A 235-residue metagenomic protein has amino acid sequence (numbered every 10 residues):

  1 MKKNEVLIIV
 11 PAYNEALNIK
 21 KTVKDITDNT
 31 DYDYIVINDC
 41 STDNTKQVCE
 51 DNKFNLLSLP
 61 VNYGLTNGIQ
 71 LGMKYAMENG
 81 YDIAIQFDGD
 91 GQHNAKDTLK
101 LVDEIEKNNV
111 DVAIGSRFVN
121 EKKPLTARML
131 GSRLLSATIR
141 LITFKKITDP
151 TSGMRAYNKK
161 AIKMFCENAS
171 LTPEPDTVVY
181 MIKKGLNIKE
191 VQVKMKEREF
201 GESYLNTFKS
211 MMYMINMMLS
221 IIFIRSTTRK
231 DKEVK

Functional and structural regions predicted by a protein language model:
E5-L7, D176: Cell-envelope/extracellular polymer assembly enzymes that use nucleotide-activated donors
L7-P11, S58: Short hydrophobic beta-strand elements that form part of the catalytic alpha/beta core underpinning NDP-sugar/donor
N14-D28: Short, well-formed alpha-helical segments that are part of the catalytic scaffolds of diverse glycosyltransferases
L17-K21, D43-D51: Acidic helix N-cap motif at the loop->helix transition within catalytic regions of sugar-transfer enzymes
N38-K46, G91: A conserved acidic beta->alpha catalytic loop
L59-E78, I83, A95-L171, R198-L219 (+1 more regions): Acceptor/aglycone-binding surface of glycosyltransferases and processive sugar-polymer synthases
K146, N168-A169, V179-K196: Catalytic donor-sugar/metal-binding loop of nucleotide-sugar-dependent glycosyltransferases
